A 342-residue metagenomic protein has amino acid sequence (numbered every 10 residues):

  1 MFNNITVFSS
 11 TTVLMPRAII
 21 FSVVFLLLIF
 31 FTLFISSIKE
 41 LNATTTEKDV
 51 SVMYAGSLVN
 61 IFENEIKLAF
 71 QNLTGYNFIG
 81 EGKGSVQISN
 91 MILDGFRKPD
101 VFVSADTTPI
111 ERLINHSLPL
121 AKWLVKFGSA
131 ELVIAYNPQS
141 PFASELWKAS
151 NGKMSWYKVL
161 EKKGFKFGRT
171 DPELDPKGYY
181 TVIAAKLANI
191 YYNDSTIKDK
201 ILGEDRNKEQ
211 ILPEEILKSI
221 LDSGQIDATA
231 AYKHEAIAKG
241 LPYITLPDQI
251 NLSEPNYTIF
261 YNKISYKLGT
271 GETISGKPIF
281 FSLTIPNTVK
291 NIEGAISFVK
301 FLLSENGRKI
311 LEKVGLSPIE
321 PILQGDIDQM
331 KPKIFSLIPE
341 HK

Functional and structural regions predicted by a protein language model:
M1-T44: Secretory targeting signatures
T6, I19, V23, L28-T32 (+6 more regions): Short non-domain terminal segments
F31-S89, L93, D106-T107, I114-N115 (+1 more regions): Exported/periplasmic ABC-transporter solute-binding proteins
P99-V103, P109-H116, L120-V125: Short beta-strand-centered segments that line the small-molecule binding cleft or hinge of alpha/beta clamshell
